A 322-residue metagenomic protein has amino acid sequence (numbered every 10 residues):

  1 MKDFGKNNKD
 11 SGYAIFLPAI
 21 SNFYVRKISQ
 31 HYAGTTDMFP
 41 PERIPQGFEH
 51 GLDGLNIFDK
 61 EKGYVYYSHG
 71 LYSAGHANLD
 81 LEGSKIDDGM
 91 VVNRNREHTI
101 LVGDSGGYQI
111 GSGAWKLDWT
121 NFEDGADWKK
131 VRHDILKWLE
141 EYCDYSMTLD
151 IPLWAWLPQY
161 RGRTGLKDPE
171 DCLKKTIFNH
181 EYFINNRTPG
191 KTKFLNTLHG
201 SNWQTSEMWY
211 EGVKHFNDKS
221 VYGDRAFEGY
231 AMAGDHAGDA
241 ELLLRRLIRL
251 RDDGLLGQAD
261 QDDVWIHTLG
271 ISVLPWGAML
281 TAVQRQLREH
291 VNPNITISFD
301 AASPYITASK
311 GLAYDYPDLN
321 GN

Functional and structural regions predicted by a protein language model:
M1-F183: Non-catalytic, usually N-terminal nucleic-acid engagement modules in DNA/RNA processing proteins
H180, I184-R187, N217: Short, well-ordered alpha-helical segments in soluble proteins
P189-N322: Glycine-rich phosphate/ribose-binding loops and adjacent secondary-structure elements that form binding surfaces
